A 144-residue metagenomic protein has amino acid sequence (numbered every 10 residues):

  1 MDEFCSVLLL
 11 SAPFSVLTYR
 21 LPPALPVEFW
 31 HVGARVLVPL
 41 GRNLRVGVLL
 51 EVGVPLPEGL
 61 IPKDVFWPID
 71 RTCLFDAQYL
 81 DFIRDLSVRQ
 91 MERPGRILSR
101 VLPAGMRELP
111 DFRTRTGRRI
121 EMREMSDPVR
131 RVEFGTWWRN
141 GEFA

Functional and structural regions predicted by a protein language model:
M1-A144: Accessory, non-ATPase domains that flank or precede helicase/AAA+ motor cores in DNA-metabolism machines
